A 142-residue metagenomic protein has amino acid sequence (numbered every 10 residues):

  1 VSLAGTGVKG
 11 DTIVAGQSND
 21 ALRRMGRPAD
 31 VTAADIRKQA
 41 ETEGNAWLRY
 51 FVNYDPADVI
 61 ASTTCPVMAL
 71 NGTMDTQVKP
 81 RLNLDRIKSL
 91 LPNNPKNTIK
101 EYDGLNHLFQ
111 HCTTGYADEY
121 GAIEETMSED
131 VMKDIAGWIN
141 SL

Functional and structural regions predicted by a protein language model:
V1-A4, M68-N71, T98-E101: Structural recognition of the beta-strand scaffold that forms the well-ordered cores of secreted hydrolase catalytic
V1-S62: Accessory cap/linker subdomain of secreted extracellular hydrolases
T63, A69-N71, D75: Short beta-strand/loop motif that positions the catalytic acidic residue of the alpha/beta-hydrolase fold
T73-T76, D103-N106: Acidic beta-to-alpha connecting loop that harbors the catalytic carboxylate
T76-D85: Conserved alpha/beta-hydrolase "acid-adjacent" motif
R86-L90: Alpha-helical structural signal in soluble globular domains
L91-K96: Short helix-capping segments at alpha-helix termini
T98, L105-F109, T113-L142: Catalytic active-site module of serine/aspartate enzymes centered on a nucleophile-bearing elbow/loop
